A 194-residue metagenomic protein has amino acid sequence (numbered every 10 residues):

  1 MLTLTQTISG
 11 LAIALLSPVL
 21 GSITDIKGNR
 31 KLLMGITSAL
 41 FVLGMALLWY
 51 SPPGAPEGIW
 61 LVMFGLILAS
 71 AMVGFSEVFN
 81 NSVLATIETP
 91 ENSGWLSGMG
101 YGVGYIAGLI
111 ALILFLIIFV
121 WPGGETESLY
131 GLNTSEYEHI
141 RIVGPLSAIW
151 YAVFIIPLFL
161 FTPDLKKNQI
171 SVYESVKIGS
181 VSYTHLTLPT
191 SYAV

Functional and structural regions predicted by a protein language model:
M1-T162, V176-G179, S191: Membrane-embedded alpha-helical bundles of multi-pass transporters/translocases, especially carrier/permease families
F161-Y173: Compositionally biased, charge-rich terminal segments
I170-S182: Juxtamembrane inter-helical linkers in multi-pass membrane proteins
T184-T190: Conserved small/polar residues in nucleotide/adenosyl-binding loops
